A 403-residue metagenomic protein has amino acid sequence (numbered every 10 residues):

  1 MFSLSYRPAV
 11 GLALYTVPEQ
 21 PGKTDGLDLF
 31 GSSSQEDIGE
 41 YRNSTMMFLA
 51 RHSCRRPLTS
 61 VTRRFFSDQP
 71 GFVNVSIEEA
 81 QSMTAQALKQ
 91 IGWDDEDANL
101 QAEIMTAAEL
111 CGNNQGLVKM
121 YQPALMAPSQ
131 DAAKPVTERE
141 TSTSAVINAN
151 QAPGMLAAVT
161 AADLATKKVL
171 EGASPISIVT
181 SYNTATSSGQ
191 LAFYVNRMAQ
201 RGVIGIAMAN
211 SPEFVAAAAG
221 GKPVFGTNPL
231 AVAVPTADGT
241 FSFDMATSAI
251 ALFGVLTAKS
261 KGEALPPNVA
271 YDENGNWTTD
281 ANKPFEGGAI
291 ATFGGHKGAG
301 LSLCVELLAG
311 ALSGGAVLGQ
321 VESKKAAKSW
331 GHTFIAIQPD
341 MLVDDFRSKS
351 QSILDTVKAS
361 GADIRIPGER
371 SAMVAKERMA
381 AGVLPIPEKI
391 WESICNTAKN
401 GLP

Functional and structural regions predicted by a protein language model:
F2-P8, L12-L14, T45-S67: N-terminal mitochondrial targeting presequence
S67-I77, S82, Q86-D97, T106 (+5 more regions): Acidic, glycine/proline-rich low-complexity segments that act as flexible tails and inter-domain linkers
G71, V75, A80, V317-P403: Catalytic-core signal marking the mid-to-C-terminal active-site face
Q101, M105, M198, V232 (+2 more regions): Buried hydrophobic positions in well-ordered alpha/beta secondary-structure cores of metabolic enzymes
L117-T166: Active-site cofactor/substrate anionic-group-binding motifs, chiefly glycine- and Lys/Arg-rich phosphate-binding loops
I147, S177-Y182, G205-A209, V234 (+2 more regions): General beta-strand structural signal in soluble alpha/beta enzymes
V215-K283: Phosphate/diphosphate-binding glycine-rich loops and adjacent basic-rich segments that engage nucleotide
S260-Q320: Secondary-shell segments that build the walls of catalytic and ion/ligand-binding clefts
